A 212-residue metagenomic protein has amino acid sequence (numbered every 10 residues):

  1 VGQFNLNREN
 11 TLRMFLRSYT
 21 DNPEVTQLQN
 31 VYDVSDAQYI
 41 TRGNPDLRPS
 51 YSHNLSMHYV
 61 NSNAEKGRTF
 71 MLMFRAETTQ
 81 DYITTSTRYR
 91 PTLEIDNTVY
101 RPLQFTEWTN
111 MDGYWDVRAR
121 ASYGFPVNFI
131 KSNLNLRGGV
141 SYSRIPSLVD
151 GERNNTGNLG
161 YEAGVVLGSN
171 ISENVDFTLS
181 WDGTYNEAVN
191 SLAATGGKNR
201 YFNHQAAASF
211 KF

Functional and structural regions predicted by a protein language model:
V1-F212: Exposed, low-structure sequence patches enriched in small/polar residues
